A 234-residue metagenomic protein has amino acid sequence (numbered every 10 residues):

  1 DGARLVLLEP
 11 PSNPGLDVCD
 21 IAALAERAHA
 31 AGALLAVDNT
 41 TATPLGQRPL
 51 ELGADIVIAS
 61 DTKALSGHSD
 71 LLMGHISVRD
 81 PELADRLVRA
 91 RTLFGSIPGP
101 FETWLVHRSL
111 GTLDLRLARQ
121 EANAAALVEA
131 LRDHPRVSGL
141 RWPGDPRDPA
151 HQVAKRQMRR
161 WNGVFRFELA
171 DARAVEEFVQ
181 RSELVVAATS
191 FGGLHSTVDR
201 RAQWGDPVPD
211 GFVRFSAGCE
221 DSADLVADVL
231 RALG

Functional and structural regions predicted by a protein language model:
D1-R136: Conserved PLP-enzyme active-site core in the AAT-like
L87, E177-E183, V226-L233: Short amphipathic alpha-helices in soluble, non-transmembrane regions that often serve as interface/regulatory elements
F94-G95, S182-G192, A232-G234: A common structural junction motif
S96, E129, S190-L194, V198-R201: Positively charged, small/polar-rich N-terminal and surface patches that mediate targeting and assembly and bind
V106-L115, N162-A170, V213-G218: Short, well-ordered beta-strand elements within core beta-sheets of diverse protein domains
R116, S196-G234: PLP-dependent enzyme catalytic core of the Aspartate aminotransferase-like
A125-E183, R200-D206: Conserved small-domain helix->loop->beta segment predominantly found in fold-type I
